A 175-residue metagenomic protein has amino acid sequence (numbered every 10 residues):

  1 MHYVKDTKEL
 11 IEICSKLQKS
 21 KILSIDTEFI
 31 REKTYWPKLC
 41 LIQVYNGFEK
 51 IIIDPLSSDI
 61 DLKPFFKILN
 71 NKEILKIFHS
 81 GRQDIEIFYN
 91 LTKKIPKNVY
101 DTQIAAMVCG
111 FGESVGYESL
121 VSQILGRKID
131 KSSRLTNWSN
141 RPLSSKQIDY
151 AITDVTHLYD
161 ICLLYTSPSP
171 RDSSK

Functional and structural regions predicted by a protein language model:
H2-K5, E9-I11, L17-I25, I30-L164: Conserved DEDDh/DEDDy metal-dependent 3′-5′ exonuclease domain
Y165-P170: Conserved small/polar residues in nucleotide/adenosyl-binding loops
S173-K175: N-terminal low-complexity segments that are often proline-rich with Ser/Thr-Pro
